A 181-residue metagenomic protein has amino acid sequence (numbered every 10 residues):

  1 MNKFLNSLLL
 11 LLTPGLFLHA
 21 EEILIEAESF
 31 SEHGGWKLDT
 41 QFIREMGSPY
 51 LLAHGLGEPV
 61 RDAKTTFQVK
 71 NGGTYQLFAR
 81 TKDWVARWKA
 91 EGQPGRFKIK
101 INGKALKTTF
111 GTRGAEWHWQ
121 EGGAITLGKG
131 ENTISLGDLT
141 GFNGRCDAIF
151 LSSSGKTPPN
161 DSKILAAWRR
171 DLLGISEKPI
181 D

Functional and structural regions predicted by a protein language model:
M1-L8: Bacterial N-terminal signal peptides that target proteins for export
L10-H19: Hydrophobic h-region of N-terminal signal peptides that target proteins for export in Gram-negative bacteria
A20-D181: Extracytoplasmic
